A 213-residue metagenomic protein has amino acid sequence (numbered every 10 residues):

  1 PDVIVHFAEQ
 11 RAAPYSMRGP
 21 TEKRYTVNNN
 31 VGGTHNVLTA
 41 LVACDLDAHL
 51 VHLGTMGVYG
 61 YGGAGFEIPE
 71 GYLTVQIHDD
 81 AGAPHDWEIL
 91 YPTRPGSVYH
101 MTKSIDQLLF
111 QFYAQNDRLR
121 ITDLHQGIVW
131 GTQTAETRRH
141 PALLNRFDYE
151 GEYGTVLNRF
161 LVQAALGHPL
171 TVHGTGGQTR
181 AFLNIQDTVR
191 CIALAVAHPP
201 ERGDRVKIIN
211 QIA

Functional and structural regions predicted by a protein language model:
P1-T132: N-terminal Rossmann-like NAD(P)+-binding domain of SDR-like oxidoreductases, especially those catalyzing
H6, A13, R24, E150 (+2 more regions): Short, flexible active-site loop motifs that bind/organize anionic cofactors or intermediates
A8-R11, L41, D45, Q133 (+2 more regions): A general structural signal marking secondary-structure boundaries and capping sites
N30, Y153-G154: Short, conserved glycine- and acidic-residue-centered signature motifs in active-site or ligand-binding loops
Y59, V129-Q133, L143-F147, V172-F182 (+1 more regions): Glycine-rich Rossmann NAD(P)(H)-binding loop
I89, T137-Y149: Short, flexible, glycine-rich and Lys/Arg-enriched loop motifs at helix boundaries that contact anionic partners
R94-T102, Q126, N145, Y149 (+2 more regions): The catalytic Tyr-centered alpha-helix of NAD(P)H-dependent dehydrogenases
G154-T171, R180-I209: Alpha-helical substrate-binding/gating segment
